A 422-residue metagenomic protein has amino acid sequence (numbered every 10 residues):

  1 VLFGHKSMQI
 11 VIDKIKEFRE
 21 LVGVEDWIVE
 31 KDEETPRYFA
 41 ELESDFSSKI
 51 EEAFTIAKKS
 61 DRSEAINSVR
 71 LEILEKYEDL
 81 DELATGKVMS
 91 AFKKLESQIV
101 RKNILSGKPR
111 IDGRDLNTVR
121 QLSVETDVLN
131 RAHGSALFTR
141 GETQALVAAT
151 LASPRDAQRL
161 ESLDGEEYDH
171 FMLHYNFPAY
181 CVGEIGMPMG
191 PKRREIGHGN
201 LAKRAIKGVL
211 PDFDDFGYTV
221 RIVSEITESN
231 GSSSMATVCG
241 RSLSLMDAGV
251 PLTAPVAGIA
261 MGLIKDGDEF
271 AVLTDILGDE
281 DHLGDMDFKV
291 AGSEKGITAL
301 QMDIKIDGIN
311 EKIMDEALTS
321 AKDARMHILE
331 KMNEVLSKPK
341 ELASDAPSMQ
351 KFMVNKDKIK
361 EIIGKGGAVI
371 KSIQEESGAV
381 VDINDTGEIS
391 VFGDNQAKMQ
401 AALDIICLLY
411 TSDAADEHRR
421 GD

Functional and structural regions predicted by a protein language model:
V1-D45, A248-K338: Mobile "lid/hinge" segments at catalytic clefts and subdomain interfaces of large enzymes
V11-V29, S60-D61, L80-V88, L105-L116 (+4 more regions): Flexible, glycine/charged-enriched surface loops at secondary-structure junctions
W27-E167, P347-E361, V369, E376-S377: Extended amphipathic alpha-helical scaffolds
A40-S44, H174-C181, F213-G217, A291-G296 (+3 more regions): Flexible hinge/switch segments at interdomain interfaces of large molecular machines
V128, H133-Y218, G296-I306, M314-D315: Glycine-rich, flexible beta-strand/loop modules in the N-terminal catalytic cores of phosphate-handling
E375-D385, L408-L409: Polar interaction faces of repeat-based domains
D385-N395: Short glycine/threonine-rich beta-strand-turn micro-motifs
Y410-H418: Conserved small/polar residues in nucleotide/adenosyl-binding loops
